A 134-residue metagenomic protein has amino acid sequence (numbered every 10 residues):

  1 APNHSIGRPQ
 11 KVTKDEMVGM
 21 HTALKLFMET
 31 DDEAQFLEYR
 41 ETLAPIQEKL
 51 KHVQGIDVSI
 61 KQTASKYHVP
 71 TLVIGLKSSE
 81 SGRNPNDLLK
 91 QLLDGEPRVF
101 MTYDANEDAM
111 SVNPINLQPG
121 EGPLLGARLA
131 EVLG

Functional and structural regions predicted by a protein language model:
A1-Q54, I60-A64: Active-site C-terminal subdomain of aminotransferase-like
Q47-R128: Conserved C-terminal alpha-helix-loop-beta "cap" of PLP-dependent enzymes that closes/shapes the active-site mouth
